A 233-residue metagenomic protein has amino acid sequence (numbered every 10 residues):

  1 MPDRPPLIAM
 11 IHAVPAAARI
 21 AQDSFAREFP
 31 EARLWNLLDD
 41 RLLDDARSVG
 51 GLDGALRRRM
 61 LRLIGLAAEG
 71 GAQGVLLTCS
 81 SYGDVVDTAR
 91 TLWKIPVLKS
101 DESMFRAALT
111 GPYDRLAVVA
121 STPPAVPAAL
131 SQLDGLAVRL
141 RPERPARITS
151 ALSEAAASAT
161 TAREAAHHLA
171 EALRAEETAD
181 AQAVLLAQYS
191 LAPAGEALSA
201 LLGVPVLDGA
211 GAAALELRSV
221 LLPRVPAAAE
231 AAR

Functional and structural regions predicted by a protein language model:
M1-R233: Non-catalytic structural scaffold of enzyme domains
